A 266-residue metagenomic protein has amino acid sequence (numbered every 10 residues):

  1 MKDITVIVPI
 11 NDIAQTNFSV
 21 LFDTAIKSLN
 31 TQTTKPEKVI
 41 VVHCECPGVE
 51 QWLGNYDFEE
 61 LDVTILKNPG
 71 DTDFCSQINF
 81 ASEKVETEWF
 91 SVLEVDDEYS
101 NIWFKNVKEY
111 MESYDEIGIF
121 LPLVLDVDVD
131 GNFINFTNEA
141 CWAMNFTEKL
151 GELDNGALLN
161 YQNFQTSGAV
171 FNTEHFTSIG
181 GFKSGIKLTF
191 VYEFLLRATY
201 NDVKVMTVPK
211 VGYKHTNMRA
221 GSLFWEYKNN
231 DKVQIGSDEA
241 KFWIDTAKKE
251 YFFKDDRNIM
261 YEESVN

Functional and structural regions predicted by a protein language model:
T24-P36: Short, acidic, metal-binding catalytic loop of nucleotide-sugar glycosyltransferases
V42-W52, G70, E94: A conserved acidic beta->alpha catalytic loop
N68-V85: Glycine-rich, basic loop-to-helix element that forms the pyrophosphate-binding segment of sugar-nucleotide handling
T72, N132-N138, G185-K187, Y200-K204 (+1 more regions): Nucleotide-sugar-dependent glycosyltransferase catalytic core
F90: Short aromatic/hydrophobic "clamp" motif used to bind/position activated sugar donors
I102-F136: Conserved donor NDP-sugar-binding/catalytic core segment of glycosyltransferases
E139-Y161: Short, flexible, basic/aromatic active-site loop/helix in glycosyltransferases
K187-F194: Acidic donor-binding loop at a coil-to-helix junction in glycosyltransferase catalytic cores that engages
